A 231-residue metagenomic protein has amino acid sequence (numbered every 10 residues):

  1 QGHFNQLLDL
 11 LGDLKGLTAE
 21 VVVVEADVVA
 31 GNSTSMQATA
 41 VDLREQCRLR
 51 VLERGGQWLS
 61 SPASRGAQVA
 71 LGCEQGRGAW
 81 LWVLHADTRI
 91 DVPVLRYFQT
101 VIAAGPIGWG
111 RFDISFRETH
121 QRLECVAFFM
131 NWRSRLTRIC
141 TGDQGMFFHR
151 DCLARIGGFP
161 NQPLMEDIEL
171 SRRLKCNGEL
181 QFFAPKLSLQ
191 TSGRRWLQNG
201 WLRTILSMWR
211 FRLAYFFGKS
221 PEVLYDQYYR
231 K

Functional and structural regions predicted by a protein language model:
Q1-K15: Short, well-formed alpha-helical segments that are part of the catalytic scaffolds of diverse glycosyltransferases
L11-S60: Acidic donor-binding segment of Leloir-type glycosyltransferases
C47, S60-G76: Glycine-rich, basic loop-to-helix element that forms the pyrophosphate-binding segment of sugar-nucleotide handling
R77-G78, D143-I156: Conserved nucleotide-sugar donor-binding and metal-coordinating catalytic region shared by glycosyltransferases
L81: Short aromatic/hydrophobic "clamp" motif used to bind/position activated sugar donors
V92-R122: Conserved donor NDP-sugar-binding/catalytic core segment of glycosyltransferases
C140-T141, A154-S171: Donor nucleotide-sugar recognition loop
Q162, R172-Q190: Catalytic donor-sugar/metal-binding loop of nucleotide-sugar-dependent glycosyltransferases
